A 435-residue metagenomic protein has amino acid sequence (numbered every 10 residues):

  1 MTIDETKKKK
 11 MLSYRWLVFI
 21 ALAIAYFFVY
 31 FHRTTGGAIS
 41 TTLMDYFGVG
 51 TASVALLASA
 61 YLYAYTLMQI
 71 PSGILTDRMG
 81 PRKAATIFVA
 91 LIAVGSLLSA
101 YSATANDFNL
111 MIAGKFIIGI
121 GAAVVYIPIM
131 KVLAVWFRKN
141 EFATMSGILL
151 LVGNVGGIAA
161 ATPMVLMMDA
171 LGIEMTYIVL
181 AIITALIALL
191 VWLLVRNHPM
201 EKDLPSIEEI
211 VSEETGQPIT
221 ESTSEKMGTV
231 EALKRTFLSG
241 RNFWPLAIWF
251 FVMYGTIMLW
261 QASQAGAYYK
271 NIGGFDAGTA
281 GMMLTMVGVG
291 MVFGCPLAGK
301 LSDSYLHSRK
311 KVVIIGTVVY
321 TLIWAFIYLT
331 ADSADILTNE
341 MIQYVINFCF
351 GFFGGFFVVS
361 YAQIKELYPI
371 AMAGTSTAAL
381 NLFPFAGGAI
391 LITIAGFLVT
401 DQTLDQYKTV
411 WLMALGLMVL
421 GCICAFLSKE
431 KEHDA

Functional and structural regions predicted by a protein language model:
I3-L12, H198-A247: Juxtamembrane intracellular "pre-TM" segments in multi-pass secondary transporters
L17-T51, L67, S72, W260-G266 (+1 more regions): Extracytoplasmic
G36-S40, G240-G299, G388-G396: Extracytoplasmic gate region of multi-pass secondary transporters
L67-F108: Conserved MFS/SLC helix-loop-helix module at the cytosolic interface between two early adjacent transmembrane helices
R78-V89, D303-V318: Cytoplasmic membrane-interface "Motif A"-like loop-to-helix N-cap segments of 12-TM Major Facilitator Superfamily
A90-A105, V318-I336: C-terminal ends and interior cores of transmembrane alpha-helices in multi-pass membrane transporters/permeases
G114-V152: Cytoplasmic helix-loop-helix junction between adjacent transmembrane helices in 12-TM secondary transporters
L149-K202: Helix-loop-helix hairpin linking two adjacent transmembrane segments in secondary transporters
